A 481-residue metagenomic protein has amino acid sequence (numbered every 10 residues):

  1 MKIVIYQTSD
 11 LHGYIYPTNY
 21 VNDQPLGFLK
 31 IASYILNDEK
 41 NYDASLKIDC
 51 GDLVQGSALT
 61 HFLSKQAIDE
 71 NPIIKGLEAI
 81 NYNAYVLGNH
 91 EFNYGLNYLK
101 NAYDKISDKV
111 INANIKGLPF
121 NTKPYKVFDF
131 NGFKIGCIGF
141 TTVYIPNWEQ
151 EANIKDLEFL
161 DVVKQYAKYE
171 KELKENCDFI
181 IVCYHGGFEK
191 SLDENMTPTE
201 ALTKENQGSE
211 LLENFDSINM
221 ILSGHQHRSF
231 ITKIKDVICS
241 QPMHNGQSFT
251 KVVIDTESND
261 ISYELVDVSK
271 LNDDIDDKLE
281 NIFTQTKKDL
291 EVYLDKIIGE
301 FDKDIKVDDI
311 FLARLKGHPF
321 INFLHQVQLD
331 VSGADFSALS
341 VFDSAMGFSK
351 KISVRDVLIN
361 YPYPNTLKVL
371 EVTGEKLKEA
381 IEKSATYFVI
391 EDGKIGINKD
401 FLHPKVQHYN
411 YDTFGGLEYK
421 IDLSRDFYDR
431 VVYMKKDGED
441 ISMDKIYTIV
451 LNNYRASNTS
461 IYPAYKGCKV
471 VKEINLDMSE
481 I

Functional and structural regions predicted by a protein language model:
M1-N272, L315-V327, S337, K472-L476: Acidic, metal/ion-coordinating pockets
K2, Y14, L26-K30, I106-A113 (+4 more regions): Feature captures C-terminal
Y6, D255-E257, E264-S269, K306-D308 (+4 more regions): A structural detector for beta-sheet-dominated domains
Q7, H12-P17, F301-D309, Y462-K466: Acidic/histidine-rich, surface-exposed loop or edge segments in extracytoplasmic proteins
V54, G117, T142-V143, G187-F188 (+10 more regions): Short, glycine-/Ser/Thr-/acidic-enriched flexible segments
L96-N97, D276, Y462: Conserved strand-to-helix beginnings and helix N-cap segments that scaffold or border functional pockets
E200, L290, A313, G317 (+2 more regions): Generic alpha-helical structural element
T256-I352, S457: A short C-terminal boundary segment appended to hydrolase-like catalytic domains
